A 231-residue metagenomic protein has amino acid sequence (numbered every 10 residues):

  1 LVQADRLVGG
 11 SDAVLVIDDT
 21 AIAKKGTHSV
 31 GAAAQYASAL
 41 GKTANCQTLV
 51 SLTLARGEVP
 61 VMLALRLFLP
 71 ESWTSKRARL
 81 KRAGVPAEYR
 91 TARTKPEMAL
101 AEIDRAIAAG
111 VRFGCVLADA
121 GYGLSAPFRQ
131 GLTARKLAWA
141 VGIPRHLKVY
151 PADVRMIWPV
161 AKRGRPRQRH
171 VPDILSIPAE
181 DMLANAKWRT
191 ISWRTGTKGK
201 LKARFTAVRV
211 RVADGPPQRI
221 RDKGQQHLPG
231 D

Functional and structural regions predicted by a protein language model:
L1-E71, K81-R82: Active-site-proximal, Lys/Arg-enriched surface segment that forms a nucleic-acid-binding/basic interface patch
L1-T27, A34, A134, A138-A140 (+1 more regions): Electropositive nucleic-acid engagement tracts
A4-D5, Q35-S38, A99, D104-A106 (+2 more regions): Short secondary-structure boundary micro-motifs
I17, A118, R219: Single, functionally critical "micro-switch" positions that shape active/binding sites and transmembrane helices
T27-A33, G41-C46, P96, A118-D119 (+2 more regions): A short linear-motif detector with a strong N-terminal bias
G41, A55-G84, E88-A92, G142-R145 (+1 more regions): An anionic, glycine-rich sequence signature occurring as long contiguous blocks
N45, P127, Q168: Short, electropositive, low-hydrophobicity segments enriched in small/polar residues
R79-V160: Domain-level cores of phosphate- or acyl-group-handling catalytic modules
